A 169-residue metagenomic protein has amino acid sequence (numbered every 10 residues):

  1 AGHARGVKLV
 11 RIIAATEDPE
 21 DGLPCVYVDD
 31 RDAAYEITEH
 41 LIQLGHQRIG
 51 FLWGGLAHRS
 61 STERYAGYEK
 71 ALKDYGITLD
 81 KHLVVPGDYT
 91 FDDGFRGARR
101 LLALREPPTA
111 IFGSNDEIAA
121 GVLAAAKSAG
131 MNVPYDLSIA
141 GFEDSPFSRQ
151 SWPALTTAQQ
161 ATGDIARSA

Functional and structural regions predicted by a protein language model:
G2-A169: Bacterial carbohydrate/catabolite-sensing allosteric modules
